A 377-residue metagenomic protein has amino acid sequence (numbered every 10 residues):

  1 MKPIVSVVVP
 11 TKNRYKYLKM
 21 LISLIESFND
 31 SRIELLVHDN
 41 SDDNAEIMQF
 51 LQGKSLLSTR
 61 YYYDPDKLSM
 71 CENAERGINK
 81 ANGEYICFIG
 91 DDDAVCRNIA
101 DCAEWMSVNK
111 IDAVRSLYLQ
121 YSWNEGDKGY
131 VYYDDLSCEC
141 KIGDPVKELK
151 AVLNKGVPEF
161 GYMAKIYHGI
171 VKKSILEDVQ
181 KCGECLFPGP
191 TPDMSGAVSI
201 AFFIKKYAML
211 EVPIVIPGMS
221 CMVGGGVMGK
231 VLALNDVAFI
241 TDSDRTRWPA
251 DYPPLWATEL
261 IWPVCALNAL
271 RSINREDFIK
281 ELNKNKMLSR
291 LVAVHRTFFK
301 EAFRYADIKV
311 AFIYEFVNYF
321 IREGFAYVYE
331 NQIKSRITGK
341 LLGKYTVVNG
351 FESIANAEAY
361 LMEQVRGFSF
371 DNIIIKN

Functional and structural regions predicted by a protein language model:
M1-L234: Nucleotide-sugar donor-binding/catalytic module of glycosyltransferases that assemble extracellular/cell-envelope
L117-Y118, G218-N377: C-terminal subregions of glycosyltransferases and related glycan-biosynthesis enzymes
